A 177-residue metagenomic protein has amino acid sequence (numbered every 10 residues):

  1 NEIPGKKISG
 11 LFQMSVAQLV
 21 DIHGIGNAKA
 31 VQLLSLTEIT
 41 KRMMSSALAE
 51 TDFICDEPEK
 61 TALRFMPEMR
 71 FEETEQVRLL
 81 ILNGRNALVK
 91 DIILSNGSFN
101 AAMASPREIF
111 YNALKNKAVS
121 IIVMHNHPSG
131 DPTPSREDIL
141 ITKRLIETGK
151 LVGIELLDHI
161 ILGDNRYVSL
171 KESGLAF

Functional and structural regions predicted by a protein language model:
N1-I22, Q32: Long, highly charged, low-complexity intrinsically disordered interaction regions that mediate electrostatic DNA/RNA
K29-T40, T74-Q76: Structured, non-catalytic alpha/beta "coupling" segments that mediate domain-domain communication and provide generic
T40, M44-F65: Long, charged amphipathic helices and adjacent flexible linkers at domain junctions
A62-N116, S120: Histidine/lysine/aspartate-rich catalytic loop segments that bind and position anionic ligands
S105-R107, R136-R144: Charged helix-capping and loop-helix junction motifs
S120-G130, E155, I161: Histidine-centered catalytic micro-motifs
K143-F177: Divalent-metal-activated hydrolytic enzyme cores
